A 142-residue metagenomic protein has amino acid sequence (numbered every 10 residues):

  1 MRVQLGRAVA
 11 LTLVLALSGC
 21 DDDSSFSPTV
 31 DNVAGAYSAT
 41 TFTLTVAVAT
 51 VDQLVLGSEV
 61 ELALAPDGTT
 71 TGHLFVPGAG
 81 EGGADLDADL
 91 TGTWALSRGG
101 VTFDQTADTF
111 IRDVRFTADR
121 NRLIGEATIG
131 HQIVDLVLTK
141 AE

Functional and structural regions predicted by a protein language model:
M1-V9: Bacterial N-terminal signal peptides that target proteins for export
L15-G19: C-terminal motif of bacterial Sec signal peptides marking the signal peptidase cleavage site
D22-S38: N-terminal helix-cap/turn-to-beta initiation motif at the start of protein domains
P28, T43-A49: Short, solvent-exposed loop/turn elements at domain surfaces
N32, S38-T43, V55-D67, T71-L74 (+1 more regions): Mature soluble binding/inhibitory domains
A49-G100, I129: N-terminal glycine/threonine-rich, aromatic-flanked beta-hairpin/loop signature
E59-E61, G99-E142: Beta-sheet ligand-binding and adhesion/scaffold domains
